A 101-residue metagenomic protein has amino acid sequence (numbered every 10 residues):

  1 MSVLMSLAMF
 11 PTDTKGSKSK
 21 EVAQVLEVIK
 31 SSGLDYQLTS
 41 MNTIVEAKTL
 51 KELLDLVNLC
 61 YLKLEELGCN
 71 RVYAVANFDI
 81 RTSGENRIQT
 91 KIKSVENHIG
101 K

Functional and structural regions predicted by a protein language model:
M1-K101: Charge-rich, low-complexity N-terminal segments
